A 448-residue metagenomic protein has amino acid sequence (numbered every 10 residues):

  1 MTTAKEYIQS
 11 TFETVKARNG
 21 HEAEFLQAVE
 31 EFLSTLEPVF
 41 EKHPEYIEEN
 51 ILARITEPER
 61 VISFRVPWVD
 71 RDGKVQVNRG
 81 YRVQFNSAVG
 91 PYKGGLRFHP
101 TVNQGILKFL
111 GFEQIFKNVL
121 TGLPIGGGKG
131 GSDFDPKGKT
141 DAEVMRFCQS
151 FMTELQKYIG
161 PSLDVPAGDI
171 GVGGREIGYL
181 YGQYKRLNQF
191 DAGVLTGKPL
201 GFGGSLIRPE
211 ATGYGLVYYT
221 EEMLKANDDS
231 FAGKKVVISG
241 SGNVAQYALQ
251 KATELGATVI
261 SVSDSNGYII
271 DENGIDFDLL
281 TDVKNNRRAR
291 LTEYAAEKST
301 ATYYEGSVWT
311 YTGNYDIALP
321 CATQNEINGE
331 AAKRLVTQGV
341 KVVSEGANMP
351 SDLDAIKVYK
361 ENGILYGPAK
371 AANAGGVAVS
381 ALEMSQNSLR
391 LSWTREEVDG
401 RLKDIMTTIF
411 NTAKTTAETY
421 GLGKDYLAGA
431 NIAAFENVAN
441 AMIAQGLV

Functional and structural regions predicted by a protein language model:
T2-A28, M223-L224, V336-V448: Adenosine-phosphate binding glycine-rich loop
A23-L26, P44-E48, G122, I159-G168 (+3 more regions): Flexible, glycine/charged-enriched surface loops at secondary-structure junctions
E45-K74: Structured beta-strand/loop patches that form or line metal/cofactor-binding pockets in enzymes
H99, N118-A232: Glycine/serine-rich phosphate-binding loop and adjoining beta1-alpha1 elements at the start of nucleotide-handling
L163-A167, F190-L195, I238, S261-D264 (+4 more regions): General beta-strand structural signal in soluble alpha/beta enzymes
T196, G204-N314: Glycine-rich phosphate/diphosphate-binding loop of Rossmann-like nucleotide-binding domains
G267-Y366, A371: Rossmann-like adenosine-cofactor binding region
